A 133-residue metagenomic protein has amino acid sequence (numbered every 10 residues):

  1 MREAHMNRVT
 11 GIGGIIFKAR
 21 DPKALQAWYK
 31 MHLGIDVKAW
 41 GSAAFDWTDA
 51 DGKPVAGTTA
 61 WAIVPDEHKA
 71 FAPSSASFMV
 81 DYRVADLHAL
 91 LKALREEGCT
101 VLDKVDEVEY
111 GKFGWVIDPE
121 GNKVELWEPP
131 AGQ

Functional and structural regions predicted by a protein language model:
M1-G14, W40, L91-Q133: Vicinal oxygen chelate
R2-M6, E67-A72: Short, flexible, solvent-exposed loop/turn segments with mixed acidic/basic and small polar residues
M6-T10, I16-A60, E96: Core segments of cupin and vicinal oxygen chelate
I16-K18, D81-R83, I117: Short hydrophobic/aromatic beta-strand micro-patches that form the beta-sheet surface supporting nucleotide- or nucleic
A50-P54, E67-H68, A85-H88: Short, charged/polar surface micro-motifs in flexible loops or helix N-caps
T59-K69: Alpha-helix-centered segments that form part of catalytic cores
A72-L94, C99: Mid-chain, well-packed structural core segment of small domains
